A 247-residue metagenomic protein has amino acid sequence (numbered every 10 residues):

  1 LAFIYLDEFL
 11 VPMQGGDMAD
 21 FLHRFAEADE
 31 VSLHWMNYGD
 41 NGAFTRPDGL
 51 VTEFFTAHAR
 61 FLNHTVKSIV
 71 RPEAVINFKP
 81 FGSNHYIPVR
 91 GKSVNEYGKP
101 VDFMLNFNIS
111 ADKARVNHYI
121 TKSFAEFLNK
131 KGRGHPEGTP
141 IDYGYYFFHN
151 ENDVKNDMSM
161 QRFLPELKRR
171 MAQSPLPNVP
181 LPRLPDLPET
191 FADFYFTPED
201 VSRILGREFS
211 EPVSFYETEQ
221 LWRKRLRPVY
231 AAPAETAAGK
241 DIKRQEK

Functional and structural regions predicted by a protein language model:
L1-V11: Short beta-strand-to-loop acidic/aromatic patch adjacent to the donor-nucleotide binding site
P12-K224, V229-A231: Catalytic-site signature of metal-activated, phosphate-bearing donor transferases, centered on the GT-A/GT-A-like
P228-D241: Charge-rich, low-complexity intrinsically disordered segments
K243-K247: Long, low-complexity, intrinsically disordered segments
